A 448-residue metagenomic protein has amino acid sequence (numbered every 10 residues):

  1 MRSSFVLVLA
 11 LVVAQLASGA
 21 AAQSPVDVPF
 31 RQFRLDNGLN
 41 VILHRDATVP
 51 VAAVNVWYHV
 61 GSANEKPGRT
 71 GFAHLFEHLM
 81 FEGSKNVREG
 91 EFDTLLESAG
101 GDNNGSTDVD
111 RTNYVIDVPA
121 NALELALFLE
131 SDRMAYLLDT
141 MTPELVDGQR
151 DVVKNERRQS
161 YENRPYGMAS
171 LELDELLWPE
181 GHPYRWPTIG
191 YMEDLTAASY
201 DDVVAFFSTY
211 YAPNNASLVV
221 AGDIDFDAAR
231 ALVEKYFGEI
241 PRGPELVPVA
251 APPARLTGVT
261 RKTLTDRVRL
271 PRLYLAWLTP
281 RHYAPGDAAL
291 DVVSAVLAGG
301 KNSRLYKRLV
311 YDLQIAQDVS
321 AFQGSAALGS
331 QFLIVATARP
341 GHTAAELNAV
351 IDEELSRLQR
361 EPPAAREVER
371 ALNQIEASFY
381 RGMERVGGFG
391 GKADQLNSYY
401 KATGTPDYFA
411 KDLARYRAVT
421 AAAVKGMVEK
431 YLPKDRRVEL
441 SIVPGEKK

Functional and structural regions predicted by a protein language model:
S4-L16: Bacterial N-terminal signal peptides
G19-A22: Boundary at the C-terminal end of the N-terminal hydrophobic targeting segment
V26-P29: Short, small/polar residue-rich loop motifs at catalytic or cofactor-binding pockets
R31-D36, K262-D266: Short acidic-hydrophobic surface loop/beta-edge motif
H44, V49-E65, G71-L75, E89-Y136 (+5 more regions): M16 family metallopeptidases and their MPP-like homologs
T70-S84: Active-site SXXK
L138, E180, P213, S217-R281 (+3 more regions): An aromatic/glycine/proline-enriched structural segment found at the starts of mature extracellular/organellar domains
